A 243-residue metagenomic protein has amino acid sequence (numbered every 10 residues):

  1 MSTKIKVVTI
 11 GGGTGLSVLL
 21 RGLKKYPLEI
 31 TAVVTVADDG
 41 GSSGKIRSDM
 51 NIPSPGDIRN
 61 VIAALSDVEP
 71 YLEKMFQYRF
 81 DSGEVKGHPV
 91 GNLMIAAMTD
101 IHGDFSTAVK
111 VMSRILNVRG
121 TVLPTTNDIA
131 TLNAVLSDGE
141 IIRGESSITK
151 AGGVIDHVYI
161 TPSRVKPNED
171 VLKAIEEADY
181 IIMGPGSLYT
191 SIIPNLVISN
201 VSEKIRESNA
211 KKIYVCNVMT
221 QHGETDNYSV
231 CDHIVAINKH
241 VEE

Functional and structural regions predicted by a protein language model:
M1-I52, G56: Gly/lys/ser-thr-rich phosphate-binding loops in alpha/beta enzymes that coordinate phosphoanhydride or phosphate groups
P27-L28, E207-K212: A short helix->loop->beta-strand "cap" motif at the edges of active sites that frequently abuts
A37-G153: Electropositive, gly/pro-rich neighborhoods at or near active sites that engage anionic ligands
D128-P185: Active-site gating loop/helix substructures
A174, V197-S208: Catalytic-core regions built around general acid/base machinery
L188-I198: Glycine/threonine-rich flexible loop motifs
S229-E243: C-terminal functional extensions of proteins
